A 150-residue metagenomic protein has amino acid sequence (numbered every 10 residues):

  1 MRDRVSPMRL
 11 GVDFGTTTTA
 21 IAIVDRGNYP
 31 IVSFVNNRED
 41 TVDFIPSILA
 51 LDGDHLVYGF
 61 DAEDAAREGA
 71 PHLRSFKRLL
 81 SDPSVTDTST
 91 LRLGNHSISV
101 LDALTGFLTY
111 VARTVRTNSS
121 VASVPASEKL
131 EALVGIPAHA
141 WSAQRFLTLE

Functional and structural regions predicted by a protein language model:
R2-I31: Gly/Thr-rich phosphate-binding beta-strand-loop-beta motif of the actin/hexokinase/Hsp70
G27-E150: Phosphate-binding loop and its immediate beta->loop->alpha context in nucleotide/phosphate-handling enzymes
